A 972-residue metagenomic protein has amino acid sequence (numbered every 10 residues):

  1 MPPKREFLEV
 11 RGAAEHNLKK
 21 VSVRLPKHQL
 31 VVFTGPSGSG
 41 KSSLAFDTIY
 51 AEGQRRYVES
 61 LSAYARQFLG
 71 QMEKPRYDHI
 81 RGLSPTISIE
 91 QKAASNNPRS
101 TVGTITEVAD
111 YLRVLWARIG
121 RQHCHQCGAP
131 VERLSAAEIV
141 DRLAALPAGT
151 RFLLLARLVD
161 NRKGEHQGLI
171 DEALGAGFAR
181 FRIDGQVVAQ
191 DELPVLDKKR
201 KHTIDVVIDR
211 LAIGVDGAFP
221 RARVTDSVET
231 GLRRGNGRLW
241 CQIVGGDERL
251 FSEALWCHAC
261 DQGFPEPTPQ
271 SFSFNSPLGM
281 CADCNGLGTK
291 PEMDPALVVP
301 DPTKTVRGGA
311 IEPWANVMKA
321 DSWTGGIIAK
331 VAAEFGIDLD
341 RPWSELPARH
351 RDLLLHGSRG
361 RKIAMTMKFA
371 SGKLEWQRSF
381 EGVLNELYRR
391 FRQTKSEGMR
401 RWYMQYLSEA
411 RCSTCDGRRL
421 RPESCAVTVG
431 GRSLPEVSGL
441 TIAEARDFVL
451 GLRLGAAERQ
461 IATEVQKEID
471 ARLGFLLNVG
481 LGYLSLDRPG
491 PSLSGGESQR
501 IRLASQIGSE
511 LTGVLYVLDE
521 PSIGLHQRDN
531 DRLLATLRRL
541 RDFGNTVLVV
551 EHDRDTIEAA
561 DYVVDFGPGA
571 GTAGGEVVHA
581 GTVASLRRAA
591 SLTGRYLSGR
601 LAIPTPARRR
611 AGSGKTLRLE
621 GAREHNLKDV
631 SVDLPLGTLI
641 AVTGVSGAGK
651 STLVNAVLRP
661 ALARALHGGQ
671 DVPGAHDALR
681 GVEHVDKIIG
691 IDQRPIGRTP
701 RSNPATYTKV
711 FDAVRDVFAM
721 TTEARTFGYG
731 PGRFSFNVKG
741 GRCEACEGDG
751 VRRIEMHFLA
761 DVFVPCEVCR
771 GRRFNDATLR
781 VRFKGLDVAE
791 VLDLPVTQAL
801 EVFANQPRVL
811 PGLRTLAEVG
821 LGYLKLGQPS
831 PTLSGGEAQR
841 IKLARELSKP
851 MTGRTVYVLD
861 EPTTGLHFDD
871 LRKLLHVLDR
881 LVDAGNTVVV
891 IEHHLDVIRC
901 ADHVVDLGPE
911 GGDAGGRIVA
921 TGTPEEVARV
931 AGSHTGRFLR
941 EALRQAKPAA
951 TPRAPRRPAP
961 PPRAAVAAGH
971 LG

Functional and structural regions predicted by a protein language model:
M1-G972: Conserved phosphate-binding elements of NTP-dependent enzyme cores
